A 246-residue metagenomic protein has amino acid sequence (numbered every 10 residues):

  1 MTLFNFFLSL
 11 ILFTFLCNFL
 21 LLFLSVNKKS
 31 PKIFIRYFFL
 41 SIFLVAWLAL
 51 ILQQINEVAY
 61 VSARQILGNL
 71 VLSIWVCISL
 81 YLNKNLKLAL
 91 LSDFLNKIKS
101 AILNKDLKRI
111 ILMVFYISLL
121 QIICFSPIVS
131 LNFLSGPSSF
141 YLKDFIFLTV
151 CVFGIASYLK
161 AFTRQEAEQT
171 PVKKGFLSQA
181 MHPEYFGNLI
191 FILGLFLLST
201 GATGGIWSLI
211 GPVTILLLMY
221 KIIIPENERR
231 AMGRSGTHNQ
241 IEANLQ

Functional and structural regions predicted by a protein language model:
L3-N18, K29, I33, S41-N83 (+3 more regions): Hydrophobic transmembrane alpha-helices
N18-L24, K105, S130: Intramembrane alpha-helical segments
K29-F43, A89-M113, V172-L177: Juxtamembrane helix-capping/reentrant segments at transmembrane boundaries
Y60-V71, F94-Y116, F140-F145: Interfacial transmembrane-helix boundary/kink motif in multi-pass membrane proteins
C77-K108, Q121-F133: Internal transmembrane alpha-helix with an interfacial aromatic "cap," most often the third helix
